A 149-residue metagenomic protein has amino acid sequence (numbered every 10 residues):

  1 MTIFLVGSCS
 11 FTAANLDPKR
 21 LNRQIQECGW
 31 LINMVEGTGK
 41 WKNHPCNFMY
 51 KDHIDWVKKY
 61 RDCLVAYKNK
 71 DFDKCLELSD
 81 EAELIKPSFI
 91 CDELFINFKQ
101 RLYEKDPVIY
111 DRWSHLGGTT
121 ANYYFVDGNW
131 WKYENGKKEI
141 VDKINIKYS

Functional and structural regions predicted by a protein language model:
M1-S149: Expand to "…catalyze enediolate/carbanion chemistry for C-C bond making/breaking, isomerization, decarboxylation
